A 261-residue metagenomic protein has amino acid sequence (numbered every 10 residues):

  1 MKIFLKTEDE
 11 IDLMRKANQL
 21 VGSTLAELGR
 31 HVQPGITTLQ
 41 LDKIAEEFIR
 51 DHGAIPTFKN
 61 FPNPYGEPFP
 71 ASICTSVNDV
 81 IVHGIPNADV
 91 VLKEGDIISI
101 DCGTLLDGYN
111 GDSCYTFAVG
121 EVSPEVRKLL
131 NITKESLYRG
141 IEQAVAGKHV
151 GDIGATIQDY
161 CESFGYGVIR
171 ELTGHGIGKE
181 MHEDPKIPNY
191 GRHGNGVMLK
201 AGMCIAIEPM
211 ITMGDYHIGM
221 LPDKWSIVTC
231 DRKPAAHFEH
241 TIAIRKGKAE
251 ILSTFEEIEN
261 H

Functional and structural regions predicted by a protein language model:
M1-H261: Active-site neighborhoods and metal-handling regions in enzymes and metal-associated proteins
